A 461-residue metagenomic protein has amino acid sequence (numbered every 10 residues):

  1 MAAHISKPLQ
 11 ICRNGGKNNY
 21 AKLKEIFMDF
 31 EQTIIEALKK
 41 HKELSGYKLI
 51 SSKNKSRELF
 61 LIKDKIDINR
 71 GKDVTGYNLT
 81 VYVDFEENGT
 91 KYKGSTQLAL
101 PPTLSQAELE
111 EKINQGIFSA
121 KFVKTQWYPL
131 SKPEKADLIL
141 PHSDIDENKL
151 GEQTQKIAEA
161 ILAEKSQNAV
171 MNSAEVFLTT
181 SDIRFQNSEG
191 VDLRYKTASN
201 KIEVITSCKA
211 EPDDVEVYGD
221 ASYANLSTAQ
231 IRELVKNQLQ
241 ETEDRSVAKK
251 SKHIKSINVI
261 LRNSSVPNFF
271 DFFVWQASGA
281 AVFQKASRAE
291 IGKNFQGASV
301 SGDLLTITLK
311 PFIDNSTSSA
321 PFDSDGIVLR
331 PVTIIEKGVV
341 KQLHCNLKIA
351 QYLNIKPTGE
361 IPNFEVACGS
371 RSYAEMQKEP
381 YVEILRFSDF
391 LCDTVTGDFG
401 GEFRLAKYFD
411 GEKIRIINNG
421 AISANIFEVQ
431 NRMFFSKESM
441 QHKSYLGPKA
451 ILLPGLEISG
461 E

Functional and structural regions predicted by a protein language model:
G15-F27: Short, Lys/Arg-enriched N-terminal segments with co-localized hydrophobic residues within the first ~10-30 amino acids
F30-E36, S45-R57, Q106-Y195, A229 (+1 more regions): Acidic low-complexity segments
S45-N78, S173-L193, S324, P380-G401: Structured beta-strand/loop patches that form or line metal/cofactor-binding pockets in enzymes
K55-F118: N-terminal alpha-helical targeting/anchoring segments
E87, K91, S166-A224: Structured, charged N-terminal subsegments at the starts of enzyme catalytic cores and at intra-chain domain/subunit
A280-V300: Amphipathic alpha-helical
N294-E461: Dual-mode signal for accessory low-complexity, basic/Gly-rich regions
